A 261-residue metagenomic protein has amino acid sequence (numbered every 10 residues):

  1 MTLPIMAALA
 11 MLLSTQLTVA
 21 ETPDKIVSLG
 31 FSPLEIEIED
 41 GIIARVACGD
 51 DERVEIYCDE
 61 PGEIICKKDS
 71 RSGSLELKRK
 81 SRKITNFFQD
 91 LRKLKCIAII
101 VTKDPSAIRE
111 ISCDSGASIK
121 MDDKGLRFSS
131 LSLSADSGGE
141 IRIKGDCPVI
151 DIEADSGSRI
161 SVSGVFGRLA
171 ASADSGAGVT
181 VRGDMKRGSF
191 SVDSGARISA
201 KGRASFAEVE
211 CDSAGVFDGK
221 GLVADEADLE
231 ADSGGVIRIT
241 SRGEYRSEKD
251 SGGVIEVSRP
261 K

Functional and structural regions predicted by a protein language model:
P4-Q16: Bacterial N-terminal signal peptides
L13, L17-D136, E140-A154, S161-A170 (+5 more regions): Acidic (Asp/Glu) and glycine-rich low-complexity loops/linkers that are typically intrinsically disordered
I160-K261: Short, surface-exposed interaction patches in beta-rich subdomains that mediate adhesion/assembly near membranes
